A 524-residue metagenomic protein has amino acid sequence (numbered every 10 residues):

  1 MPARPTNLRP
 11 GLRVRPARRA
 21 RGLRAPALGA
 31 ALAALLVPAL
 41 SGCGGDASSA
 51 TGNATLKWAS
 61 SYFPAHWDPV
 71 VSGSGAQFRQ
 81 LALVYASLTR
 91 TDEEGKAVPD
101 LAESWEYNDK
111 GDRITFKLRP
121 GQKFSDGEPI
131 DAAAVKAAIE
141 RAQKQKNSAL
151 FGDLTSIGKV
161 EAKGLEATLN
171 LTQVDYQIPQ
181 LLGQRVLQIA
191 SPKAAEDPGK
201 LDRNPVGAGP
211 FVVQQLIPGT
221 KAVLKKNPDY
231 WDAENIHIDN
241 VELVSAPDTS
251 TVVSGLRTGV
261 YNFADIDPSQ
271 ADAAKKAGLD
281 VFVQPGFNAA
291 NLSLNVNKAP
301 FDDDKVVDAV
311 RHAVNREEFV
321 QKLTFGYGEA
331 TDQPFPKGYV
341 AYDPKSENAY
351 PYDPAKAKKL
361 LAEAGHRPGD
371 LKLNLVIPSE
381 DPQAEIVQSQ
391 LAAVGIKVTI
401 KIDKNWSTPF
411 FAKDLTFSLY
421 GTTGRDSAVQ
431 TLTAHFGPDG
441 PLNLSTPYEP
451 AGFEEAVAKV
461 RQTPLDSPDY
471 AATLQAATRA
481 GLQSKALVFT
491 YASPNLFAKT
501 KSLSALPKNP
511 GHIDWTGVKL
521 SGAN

Functional and structural regions predicted by a protein language model:
A59-Y107, E140, V206: N-terminal lobe/hinge region of extracytoplasmic solute-binding protein
R113, K117, F151-K193, Q215: Surface-exposed binding/hinge segments that line and control ligand-binding clefts or catalytic entry sites
G183-E234, N240: Gly/Pro-rich hinge or "lid" segments in bacterial periplasmic/extracellular proteins
P228-A273, K397: Ligand-site clamp/hinge motif
N297, F301-G338, G481-A486: Periplasmic-binding protein-like
F325-E363, P382: Structural transition elements
A362-G424: Ligand/substrate-recognition segments at binding pockets and active sites
T399-I400, K404-W406, T433-K501, N524: Extracytoplasmic/peripheral linker and loop segments enriched in polar/acidic and small residues with frequent Thr/Pro
